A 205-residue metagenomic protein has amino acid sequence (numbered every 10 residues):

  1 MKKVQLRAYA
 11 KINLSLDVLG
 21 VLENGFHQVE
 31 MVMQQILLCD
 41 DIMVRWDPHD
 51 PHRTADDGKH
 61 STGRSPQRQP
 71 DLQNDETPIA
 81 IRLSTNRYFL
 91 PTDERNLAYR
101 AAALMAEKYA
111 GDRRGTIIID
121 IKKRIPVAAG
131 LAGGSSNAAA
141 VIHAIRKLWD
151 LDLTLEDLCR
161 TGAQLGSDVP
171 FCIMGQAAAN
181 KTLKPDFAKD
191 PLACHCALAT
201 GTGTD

Functional and structural regions predicted by a protein language model:
M1-A129, K147, L151-L153, P191: ATP-binding N-lobe of GHMP and related small-molecule kinases
K2-R7, S15-D17, V21-M31, D150-D205: ATP-dependent small-molecule kinase catalytic core of the GHMP/sugar-kinase superfamily and closely related
K11, N137, D168: Acidic active-site catalytic centers that drive phospho-/nucleotidyl reactions and related ester hydrolyses
A98, A129-L155, F171-I173: DPxDG-like acidic metal-binding loop motif
L104, A144, R160-Q164: Generic structural signal for isolated residues within well-ordered alpha-helices
